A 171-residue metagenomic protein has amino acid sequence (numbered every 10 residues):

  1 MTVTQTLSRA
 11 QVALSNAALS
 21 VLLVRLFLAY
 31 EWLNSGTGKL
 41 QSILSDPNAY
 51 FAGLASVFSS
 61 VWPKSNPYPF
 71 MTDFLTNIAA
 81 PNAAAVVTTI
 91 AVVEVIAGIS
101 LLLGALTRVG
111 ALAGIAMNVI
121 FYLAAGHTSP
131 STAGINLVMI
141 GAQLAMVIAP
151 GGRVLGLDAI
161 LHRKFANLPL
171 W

Functional and structural regions predicted by a protein language model:
M1-I96, L103-W171: Extended, low-polarity transmembrane helix blocks
